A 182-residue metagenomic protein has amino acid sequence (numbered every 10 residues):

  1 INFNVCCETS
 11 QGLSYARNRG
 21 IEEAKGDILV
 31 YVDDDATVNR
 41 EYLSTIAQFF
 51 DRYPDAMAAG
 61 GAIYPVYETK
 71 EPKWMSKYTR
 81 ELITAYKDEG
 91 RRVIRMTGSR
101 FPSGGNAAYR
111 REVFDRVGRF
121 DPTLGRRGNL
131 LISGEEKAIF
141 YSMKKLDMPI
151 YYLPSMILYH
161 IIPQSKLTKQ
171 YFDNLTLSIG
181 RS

Functional and structural regions predicted by a protein language model:
I1-C7: Acidic donor-binding segment of Leloir-type glycosyltransferases
E8-A24: Glycine-rich, basic loop-to-helix element that forms the pyrophosphate-binding segment of sugar-nucleotide handling
L29: Short aromatic/hydrophobic "clamp" motif used to bind/position activated sugar donors
D33-T37: The conserved acidic donor/metal-binding loop of glycosyltransferases
E41-M75: Conserved donor NDP-sugar-binding/catalytic core segment of glycosyltransferases
Y78-R100: Short, flexible, basic/aromatic active-site loop/helix in glycosyltransferases
G104-Y109, V113-G118, T123-M156: A short, conserved alpha-helix in the catalytic core of glycosyltransferases
K145-M148, S155-M156, T168-S182: Catalytic core of nucleotide-sugar-dependent glycosyltransferases
